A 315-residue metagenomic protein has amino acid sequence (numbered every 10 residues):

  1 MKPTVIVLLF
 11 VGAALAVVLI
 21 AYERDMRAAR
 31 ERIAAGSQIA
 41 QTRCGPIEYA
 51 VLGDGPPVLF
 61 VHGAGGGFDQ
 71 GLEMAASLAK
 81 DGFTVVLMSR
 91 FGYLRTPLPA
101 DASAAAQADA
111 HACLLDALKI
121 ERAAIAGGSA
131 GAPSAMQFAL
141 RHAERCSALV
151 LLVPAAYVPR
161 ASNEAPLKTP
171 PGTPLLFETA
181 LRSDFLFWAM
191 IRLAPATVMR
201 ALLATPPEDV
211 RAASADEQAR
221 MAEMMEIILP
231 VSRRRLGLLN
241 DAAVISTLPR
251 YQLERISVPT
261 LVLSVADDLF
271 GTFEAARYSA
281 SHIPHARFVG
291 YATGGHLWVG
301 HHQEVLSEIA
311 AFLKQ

Functional and structural regions predicted by a protein language model:
V51-R95: Conserved HGGG/HGGXW glycine-rich cap/lid loop of the alpha/beta-hydrolase fold
A106-A123: Conserved acidic catalytic loop of the alpha/beta-hydrolase fold
A123-A161: Conserved hydrolase catalytic core segment
L149-R182: Flexible "cap/lid" loop of the alpha/beta hydrolase fold
T169-F177, L181-Y251: Alpha/beta-hydrolase
I256, V262-S264: Short beta-strand/loop motif that positions the catalytic acidic residue of the alpha/beta-hydrolase fold
L269-A275: Conserved alpha/beta-hydrolase "acid-adjacent" motif
A286-Q315: Catalytic active-site module of serine/aspartate enzymes centered on a nucleophile-bearing elbow/loop
